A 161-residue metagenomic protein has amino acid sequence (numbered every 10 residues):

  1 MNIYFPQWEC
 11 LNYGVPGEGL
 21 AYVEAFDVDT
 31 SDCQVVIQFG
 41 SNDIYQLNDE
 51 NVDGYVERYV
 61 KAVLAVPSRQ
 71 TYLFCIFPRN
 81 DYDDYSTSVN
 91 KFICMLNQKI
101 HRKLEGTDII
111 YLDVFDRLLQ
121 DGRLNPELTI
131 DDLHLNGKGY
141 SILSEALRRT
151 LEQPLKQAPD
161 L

Functional and structural regions predicted by a protein language model:
M1-Q34, R123: Serine-esterase "nucleophile elbow" of acetyl-processing enzymes
E24-L161: Alpha-helical cap/lid subdomain in secreted, periplasmic, or secretory-pathway luminal O-acyl-processing enzymes
